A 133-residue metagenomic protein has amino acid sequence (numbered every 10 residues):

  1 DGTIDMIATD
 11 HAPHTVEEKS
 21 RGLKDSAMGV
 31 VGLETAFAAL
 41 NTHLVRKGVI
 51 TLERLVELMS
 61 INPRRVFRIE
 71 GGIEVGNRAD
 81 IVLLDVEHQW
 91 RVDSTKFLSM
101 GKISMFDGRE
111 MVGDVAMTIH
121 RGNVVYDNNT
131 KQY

Functional and structural regions predicted by a protein language model:
D1: Acidic, glycine-rich loop-and-beta core segments that form the ion-binding/anion-interacting portion of active sites
D5-I7, A12-E87: His/Asp/Glu-enriched, well-ordered alpha-helical/loop segment that forms or immediately abuts the divalent-metal
D25, R78-Y133: C-terminal cap of metal-dependent C-N hydrolases
